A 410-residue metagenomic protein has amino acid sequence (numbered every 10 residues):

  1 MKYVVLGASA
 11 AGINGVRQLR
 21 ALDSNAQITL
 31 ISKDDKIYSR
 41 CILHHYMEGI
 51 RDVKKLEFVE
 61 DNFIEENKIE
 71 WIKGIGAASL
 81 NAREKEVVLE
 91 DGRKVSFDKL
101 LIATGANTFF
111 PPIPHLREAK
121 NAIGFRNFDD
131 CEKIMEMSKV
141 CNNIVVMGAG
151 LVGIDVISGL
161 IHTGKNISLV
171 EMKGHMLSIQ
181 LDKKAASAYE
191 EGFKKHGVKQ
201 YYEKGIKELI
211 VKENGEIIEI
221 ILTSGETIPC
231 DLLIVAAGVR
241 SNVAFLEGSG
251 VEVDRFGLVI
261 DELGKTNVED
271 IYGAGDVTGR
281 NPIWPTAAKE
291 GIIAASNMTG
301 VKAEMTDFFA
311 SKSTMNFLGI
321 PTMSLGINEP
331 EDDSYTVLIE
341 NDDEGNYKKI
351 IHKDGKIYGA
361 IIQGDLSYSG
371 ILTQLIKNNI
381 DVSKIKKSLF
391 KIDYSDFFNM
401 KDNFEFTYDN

Functional and structural regions predicted by a protein language model:
M1-I69, G159-Q180: Beta1-alpha1 glycine-rich phosphate/pyrophosphate-binding loop at the start of Rossmann-like nucleotide-binding domains
M1-K2, A8, G273, V277-G370: Mid-to-C-terminal Rossmann-like scaffold of FAD/NAD(P)H-dependent oxidoreductases
L6, V95-G105, M147, I228-G238 (+2 more regions): Short hydrophobic core segments
N25-Q27, W71-L89, V95, T163-F256 (+1 more regions): A Rossmann-like FAD-binding core segment of flavoenzymes
I42-W71, K183-I206, P321-M323, I327: N-terminal glycine-rich dinucleotide-binding loop that anchors FAD/FMN and/or NAD(P) in oxidoreductases
T104-T163, R255, I260-D261: Glycine-rich dinucleotide-binding loop and its adjacent helix/turn
E118-K139, E213-E219, E226-S296: FAD-site-proximal beta/loop scaffold in flavoenzymes
E344-F406: C-terminal auxiliary extensions adjacent to catalytic cores
